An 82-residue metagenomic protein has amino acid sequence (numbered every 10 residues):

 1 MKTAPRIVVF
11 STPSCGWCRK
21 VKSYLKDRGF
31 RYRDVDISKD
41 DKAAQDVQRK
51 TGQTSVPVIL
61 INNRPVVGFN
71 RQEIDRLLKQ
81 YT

Functional and structural regions predicted by a protein language model:
M1-R31: Local sequence-structure signature of Cys/Sec-based thiol-disulfide redox active-site neighborhoods
G16, K42, E73: Short alpha-helical
R19, S23, Q45, D75-R76: Alpha-helical elements of the RecA-like P-loop NTPase motor core of helicases
F30-A44: Thiol-based oxidoreductase modules, predominantly thioredoxin-like and allied folds used for disulfide exchange
R49-G52: Major-groove DNA-recognition helix of helix-turn-helix-type DNA-binding domains
P57-V67: A short, hydrophobic beta-strand/beta-hairpin element that forms part of a small beta-sheet core
I74-T82: Thiol-/selenol-based redox modules, centered on thioredoxin-like and closely related oxidoreductase domains
